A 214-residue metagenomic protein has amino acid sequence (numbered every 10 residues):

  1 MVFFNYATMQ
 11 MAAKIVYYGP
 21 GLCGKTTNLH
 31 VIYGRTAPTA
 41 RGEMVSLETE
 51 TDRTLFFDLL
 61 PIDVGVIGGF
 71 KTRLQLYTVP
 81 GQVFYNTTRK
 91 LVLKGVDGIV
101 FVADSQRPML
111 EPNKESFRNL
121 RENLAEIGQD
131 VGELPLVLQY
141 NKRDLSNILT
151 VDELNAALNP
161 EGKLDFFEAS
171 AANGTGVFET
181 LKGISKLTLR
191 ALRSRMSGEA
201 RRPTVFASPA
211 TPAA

Functional and structural regions predicted by a protein language model:
V2-T49: Conserved G1/Walker A P-loop phosphate-binding module
L22, Q82-V83, Q106-P108, K142-S146 (+1 more regions): Conserved nucleotide-binding/hydrolysis micro-motifs of P-loop NTPases
M44-F84: Switch I (G2) and immediately adjacent beta-strands of P-loop GTPase domains
Y85-P108: Inter-motif core of Ras-like GTPase G domains
G98-F101, A125-K142, P160-E168: Conserved beta-strand/loop subsegment of P-loop NTPase cores
P108-D130: Amphipathic helical hotspot of TIR/SEFIR-family domains
V137, D144-S197: Canonical P-loop GTPase G-domain recognition
R202-A214: Low-complexity, Pro/Ser/Thr/Gly/Ala-rich intrinsically disordered linkers and tails that serve as
